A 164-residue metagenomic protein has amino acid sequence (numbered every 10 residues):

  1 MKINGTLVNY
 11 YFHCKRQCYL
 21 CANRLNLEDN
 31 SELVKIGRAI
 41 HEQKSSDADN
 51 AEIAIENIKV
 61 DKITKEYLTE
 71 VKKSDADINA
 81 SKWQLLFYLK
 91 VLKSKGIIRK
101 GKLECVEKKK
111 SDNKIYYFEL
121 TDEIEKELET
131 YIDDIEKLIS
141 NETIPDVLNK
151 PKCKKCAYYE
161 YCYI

Functional and structural regions predicted by a protein language model:
M1, K137-L148: Short, intrinsically disordered, charge-biased short linear motifs at domain edges
M1-L68, K72-N79, W83-L86, T143: Metal-dependent nuclease catalytic cores that hydrolyze phosphodiester bonds in DNA/RNA, characterized by
C14-C18, T143-I164: Cysteine-cluster motifs in flexible loop/terminal segments that predominantly coordinate metals
K15, R24, D122-I124, L148: Solvent-exposed, flexible loop/coil residues
A22-L27, L92-R99, I164: Short helix-capping/linker segments at secondary-structure and domain boundaries
A39-E42, D47-A51, Y117-E123, A157-I164: Short, charged low-complexity intrinsically disordered segments located at boundaries of structured domains
K59, K100, C153: Broad gene-expression machinery/nucleic-acid interaction feature
I63-I139, E160: Nucleic-acid nuclease catalytic cores
